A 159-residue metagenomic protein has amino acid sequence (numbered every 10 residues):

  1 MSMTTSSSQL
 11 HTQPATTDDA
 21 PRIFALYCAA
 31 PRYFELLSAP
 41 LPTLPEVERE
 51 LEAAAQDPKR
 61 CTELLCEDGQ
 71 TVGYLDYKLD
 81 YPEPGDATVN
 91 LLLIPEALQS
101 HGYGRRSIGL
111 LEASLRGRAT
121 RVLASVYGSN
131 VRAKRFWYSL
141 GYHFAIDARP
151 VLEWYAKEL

Functional and structural regions predicted by a protein language model:
S2, E153-L159: Terminal substrate-recognition subdomain of acyl/acetyltransferases
T5-L10, P14-A20, F24-Q99, I108-S114 (+1 more regions): Acetyl-CoA-dependent GNAT
P45, R116, R132-A133, Y155: Short secondary-structure boundary/hinge segments and terminal tails
L91-L93, L123-S125, A156: Short aromatic/hydrophobic contact patches that present stacked aromatics for nucleic-acid/ligand binding
Q99, L123-K134, P150-L152: Conserved beta-strand-loop-alpha-helix junction that forms the acyl-donor binding cleft
G102: Glycine-rich phosphate-binding loop
R105, G128-I146: Conserved active-site alpha-helix within GNAT-family acetyltransferase domains
